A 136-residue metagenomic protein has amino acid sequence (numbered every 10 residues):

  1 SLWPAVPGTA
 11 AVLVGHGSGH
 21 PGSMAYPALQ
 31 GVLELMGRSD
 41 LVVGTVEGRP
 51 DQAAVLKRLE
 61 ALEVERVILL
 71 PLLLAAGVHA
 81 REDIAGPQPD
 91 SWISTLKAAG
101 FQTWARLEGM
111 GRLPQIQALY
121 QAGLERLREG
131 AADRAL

Functional and structural regions predicted by a protein language model:
S1-L136: Extended amphipathic ligand-handling, pore-lining, and cofactor/metal-binding catalytic surfaces
